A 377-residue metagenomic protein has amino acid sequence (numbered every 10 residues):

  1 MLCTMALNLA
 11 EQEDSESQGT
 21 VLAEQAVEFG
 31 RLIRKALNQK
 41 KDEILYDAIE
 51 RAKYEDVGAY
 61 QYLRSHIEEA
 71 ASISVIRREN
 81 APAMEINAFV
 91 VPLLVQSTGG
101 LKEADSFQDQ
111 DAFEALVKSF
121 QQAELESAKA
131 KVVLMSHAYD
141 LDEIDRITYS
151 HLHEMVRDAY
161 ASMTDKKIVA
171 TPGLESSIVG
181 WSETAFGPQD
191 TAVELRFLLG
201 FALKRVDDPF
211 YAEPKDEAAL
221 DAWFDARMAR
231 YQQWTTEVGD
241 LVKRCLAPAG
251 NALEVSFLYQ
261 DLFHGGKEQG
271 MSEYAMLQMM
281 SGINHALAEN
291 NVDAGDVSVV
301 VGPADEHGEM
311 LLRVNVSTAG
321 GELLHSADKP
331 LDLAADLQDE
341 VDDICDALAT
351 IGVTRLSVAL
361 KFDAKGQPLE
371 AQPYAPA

Functional and structural regions predicted by a protein language model:
M1-I76: Charged, amphipathic alpha-helical stretches
L45-R51, E55-Q61, S65, E69-D105 (+2 more regions): Long, solvent-exposed N-terminal ectodomains/accessory regions that are displayed to the extracellular/lumenal milieu
K102-A359: Extended, non-transmembrane interaction/recognition domains
M271, P368-L369: Conserved aromatic-histidine-acidic binding/catalytic patches
A359-Q367: Short cysteine-rich clusters marking metal-coordination/redox-active sites
L369-A377: C-terminal recognition-helix end and immediately following basic linker of small zinc-binding "finger" domains
